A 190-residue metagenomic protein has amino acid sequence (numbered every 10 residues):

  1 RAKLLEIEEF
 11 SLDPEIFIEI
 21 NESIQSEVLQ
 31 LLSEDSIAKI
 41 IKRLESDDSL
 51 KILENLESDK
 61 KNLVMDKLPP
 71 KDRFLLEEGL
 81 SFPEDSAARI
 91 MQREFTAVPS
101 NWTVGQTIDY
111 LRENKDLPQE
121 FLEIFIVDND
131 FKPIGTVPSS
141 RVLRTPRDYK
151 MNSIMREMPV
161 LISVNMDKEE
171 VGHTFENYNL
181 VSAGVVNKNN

Functional and structural regions predicted by a protein language model:
R1-N190: Hydrophobic packing positions in regular secondary-structure scaffolds
